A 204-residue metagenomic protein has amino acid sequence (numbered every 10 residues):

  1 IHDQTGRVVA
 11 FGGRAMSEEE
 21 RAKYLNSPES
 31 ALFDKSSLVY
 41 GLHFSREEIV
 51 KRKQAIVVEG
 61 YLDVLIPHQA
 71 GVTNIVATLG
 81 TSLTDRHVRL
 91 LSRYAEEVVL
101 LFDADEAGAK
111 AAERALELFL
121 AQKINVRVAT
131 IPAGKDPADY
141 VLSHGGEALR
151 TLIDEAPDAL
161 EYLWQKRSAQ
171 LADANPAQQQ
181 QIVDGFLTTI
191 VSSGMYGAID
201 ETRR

Functional and structural regions predicted by a protein language model:
I1-Y94, V98, A111-A112: Phosphate-handling DNA/RNA-contact segment within nucleic-acid enzymes
G12-S17, A22-K23, L42, A107-K110 (+2 more regions): Short, surface-exposed, charge-dense and proline/glycine-enriched linear segments
V50, T81-A133, Y140-I153: Conserved catalytic cores of soluble enzyme domains, especially glycine-rich substrate-binding beta-alpha loops
D63, A107, A198: Short phosphate-engaging motifs
K123-R203: C-terminal or mid-to-C-terminal helical accessory/interaction module adjacent to the motor/catalytic core
